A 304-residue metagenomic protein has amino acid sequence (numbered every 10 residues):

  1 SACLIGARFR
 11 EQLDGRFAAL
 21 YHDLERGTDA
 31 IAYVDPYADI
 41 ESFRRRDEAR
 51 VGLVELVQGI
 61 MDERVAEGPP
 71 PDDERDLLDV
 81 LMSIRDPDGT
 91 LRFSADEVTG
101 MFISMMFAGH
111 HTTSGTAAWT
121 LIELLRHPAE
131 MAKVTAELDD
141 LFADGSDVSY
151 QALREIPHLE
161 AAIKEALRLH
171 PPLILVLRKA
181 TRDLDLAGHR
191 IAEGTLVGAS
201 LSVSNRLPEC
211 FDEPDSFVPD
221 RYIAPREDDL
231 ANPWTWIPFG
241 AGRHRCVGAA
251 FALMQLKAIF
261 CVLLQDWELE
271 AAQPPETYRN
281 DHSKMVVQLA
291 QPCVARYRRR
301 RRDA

Functional and structural regions predicted by a protein language model:
S1-A117, K133, H282: Cytochrome P450 heme-thiolate monooxygenase catalytic core
C3, G27, L56-E67, V80 (+10 more regions): Generic, well-ordered alpha-helical scaffold segments in large soluble proteins
R8-F9, R26-A30, I60-R75, A129 (+5 more regions): Proline-centered turn/helix-capping motifs that create local helix->coil transitions or kinks
A19-D23, F43, D47, P70-V80 (+6 more regions): Cytochrome P450 I-helix active-site segment
T112-E137, A249-W267: Cytochrome P450 catalytic-core helices
A199-E227: Conserved cytochrome P450 K-helix/beta-meander segment immediately N-terminal to the heme-binding cysteine loop
P292-A304: C-terminal helix/juxtamembrane-tail motif
